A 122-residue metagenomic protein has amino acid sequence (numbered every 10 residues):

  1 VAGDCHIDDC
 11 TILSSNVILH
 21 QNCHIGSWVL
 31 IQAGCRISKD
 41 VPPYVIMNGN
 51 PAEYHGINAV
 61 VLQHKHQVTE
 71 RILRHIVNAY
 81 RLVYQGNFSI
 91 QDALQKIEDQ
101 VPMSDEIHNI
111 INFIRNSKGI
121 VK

Functional and structural regions predicted by a protein language model:
V1-E53: Structural signal for interior beta-strand "rungs" in well-ordered beta-sheet cores of soluble enzyme domains
Y44, N50-K122: Terminal amphipathic alpha-helical/low-complexity segments used for targeting or macromolecular assembly
